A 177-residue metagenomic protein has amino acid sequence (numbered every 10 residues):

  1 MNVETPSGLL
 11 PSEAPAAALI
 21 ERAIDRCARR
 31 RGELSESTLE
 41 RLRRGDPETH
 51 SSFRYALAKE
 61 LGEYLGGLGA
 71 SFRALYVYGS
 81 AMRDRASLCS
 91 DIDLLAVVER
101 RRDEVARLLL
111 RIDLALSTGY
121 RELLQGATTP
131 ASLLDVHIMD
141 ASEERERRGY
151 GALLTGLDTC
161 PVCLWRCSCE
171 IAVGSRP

Functional and structural regions predicted by a protein language model:
N2-Y78, M82-C89, V98-P177: Catalytic core of pol beta-like nucleotidyltransferases
